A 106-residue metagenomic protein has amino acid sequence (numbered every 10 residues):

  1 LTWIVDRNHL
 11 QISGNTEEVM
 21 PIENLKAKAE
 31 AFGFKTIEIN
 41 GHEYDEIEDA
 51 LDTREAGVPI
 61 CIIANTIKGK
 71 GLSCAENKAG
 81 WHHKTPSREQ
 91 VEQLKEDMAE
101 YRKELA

Functional and structural regions predicted by a protein language model:
L1-A106: Glycine-rich ThDP/TPP pyrophosphate-binding loop and its adjacent helix/strand module within ThDP-dependent enzymes
